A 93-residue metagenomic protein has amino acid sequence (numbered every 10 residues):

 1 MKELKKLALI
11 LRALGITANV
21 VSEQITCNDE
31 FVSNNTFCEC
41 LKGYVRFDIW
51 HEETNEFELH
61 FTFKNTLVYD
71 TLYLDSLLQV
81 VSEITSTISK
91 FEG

Functional and structural regions predicted by a protein language model:
M1-C40: Negatively charged, low-complexity tracts enriched in Asp/Glu with abundant Ser/Thr
E3-L7, F63-G93: Ampiphathic alpha-helical segments that act as solvent-exposed interaction surfaces
V21-S22, T26, S33, R46 (+2 more regions): N-terminal non-cleavable signal-anchor helices
F37-Q79: Intrinsically disordered, low-complexity regulatory segments enriched in Ser/Thr/Pro and charged residues
